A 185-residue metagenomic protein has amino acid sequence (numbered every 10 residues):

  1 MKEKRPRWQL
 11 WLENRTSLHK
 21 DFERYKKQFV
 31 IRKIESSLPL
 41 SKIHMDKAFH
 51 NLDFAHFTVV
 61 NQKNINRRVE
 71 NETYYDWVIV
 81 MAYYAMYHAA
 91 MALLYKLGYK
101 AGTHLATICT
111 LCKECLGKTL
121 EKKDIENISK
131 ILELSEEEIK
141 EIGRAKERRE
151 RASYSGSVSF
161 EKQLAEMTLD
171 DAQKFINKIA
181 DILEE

Functional and structural regions predicted by a protein language model:
M1-E185: Terminal alpha-helical segments
